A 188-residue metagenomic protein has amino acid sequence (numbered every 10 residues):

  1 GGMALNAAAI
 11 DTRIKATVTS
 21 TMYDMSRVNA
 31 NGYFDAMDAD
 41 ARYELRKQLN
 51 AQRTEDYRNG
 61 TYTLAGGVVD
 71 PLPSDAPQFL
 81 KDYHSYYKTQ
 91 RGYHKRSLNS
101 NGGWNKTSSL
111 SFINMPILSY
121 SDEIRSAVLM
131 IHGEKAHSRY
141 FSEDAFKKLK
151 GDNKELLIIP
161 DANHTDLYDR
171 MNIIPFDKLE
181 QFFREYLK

Functional and structural regions predicted by a protein language model:
M3-Y86: Alpha/beta-hydrolase-fold enzymes
Y33, G102-Y120, H137: Active-site nucleophile elbow and catalytic-triad environment of alpha/beta-hydrolase enzymes
I124, M130-H132: Short beta-strand/loop motif that positions the catalytic acidic residue of the alpha/beta-hydrolase fold
G133-A136, D161-N163: Acidic beta-to-alpha connecting loop that harbors the catalytic carboxylate
E134-E155: Conserved loop-alpha-helix segment in the C-terminal half of the alpha/beta-hydrolase fold that carries the catalytic
P160-K188: Catalytic active-site module of serine/aspartate enzymes centered on a nucleophile-bearing elbow/loop
